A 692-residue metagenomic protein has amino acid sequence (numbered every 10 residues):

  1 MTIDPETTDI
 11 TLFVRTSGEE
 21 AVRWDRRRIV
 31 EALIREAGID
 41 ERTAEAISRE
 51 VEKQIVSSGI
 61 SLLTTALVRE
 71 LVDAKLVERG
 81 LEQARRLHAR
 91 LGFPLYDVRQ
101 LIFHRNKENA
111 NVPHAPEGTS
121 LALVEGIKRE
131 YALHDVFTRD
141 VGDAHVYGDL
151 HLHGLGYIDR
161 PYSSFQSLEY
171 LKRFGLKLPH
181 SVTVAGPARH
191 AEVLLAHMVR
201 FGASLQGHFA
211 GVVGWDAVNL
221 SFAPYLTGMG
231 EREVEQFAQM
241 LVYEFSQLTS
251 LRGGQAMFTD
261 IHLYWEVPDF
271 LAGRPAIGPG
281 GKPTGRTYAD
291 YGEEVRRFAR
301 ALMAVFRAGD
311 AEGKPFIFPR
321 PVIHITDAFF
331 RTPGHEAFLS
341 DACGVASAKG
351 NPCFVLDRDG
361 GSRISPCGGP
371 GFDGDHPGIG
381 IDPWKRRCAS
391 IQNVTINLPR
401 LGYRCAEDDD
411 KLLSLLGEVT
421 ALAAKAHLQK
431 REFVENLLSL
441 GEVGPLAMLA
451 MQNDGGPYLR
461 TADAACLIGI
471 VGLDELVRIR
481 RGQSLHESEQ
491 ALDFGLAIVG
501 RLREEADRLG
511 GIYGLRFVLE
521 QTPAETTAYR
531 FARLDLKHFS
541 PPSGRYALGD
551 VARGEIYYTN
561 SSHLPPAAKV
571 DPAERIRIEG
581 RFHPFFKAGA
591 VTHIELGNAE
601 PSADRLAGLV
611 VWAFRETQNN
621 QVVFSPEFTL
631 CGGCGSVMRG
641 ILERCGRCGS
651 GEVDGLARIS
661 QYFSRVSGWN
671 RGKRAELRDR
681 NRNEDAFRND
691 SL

Functional and structural regions predicted by a protein language model:
M1-N106, A110, E676-R682: Charged, amphipathic alpha-helical regulatory modules used for macromolecular assembly or allosteric control
I10-L12, K53-G59, P224, E475-V477 (+2 more regions): Short, hydrophobic beta-strand segments
D25, I29, G214, C466-L473 (+1 more regions): Catalytic-loop motifs flanking and including active-site residues across diverse enzymes
I34, E235, V242, I479 (+3 more regions): Metallocofactor- and cofactor-centric catalytic cores in central/energy metabolism, strongly enriched
I102-A462, Q483-S484, S488-G655: Conserved catalytic cores of very large enzyme subunits
L220, C466-I479, G500, R658: Contiguous, well-ordered alpha-helical segments that form the cores/surfaces of helical PPI scaffolds
E643-L692: Long insertion/accessory domains within large nucleic-acid-processing enzymes
